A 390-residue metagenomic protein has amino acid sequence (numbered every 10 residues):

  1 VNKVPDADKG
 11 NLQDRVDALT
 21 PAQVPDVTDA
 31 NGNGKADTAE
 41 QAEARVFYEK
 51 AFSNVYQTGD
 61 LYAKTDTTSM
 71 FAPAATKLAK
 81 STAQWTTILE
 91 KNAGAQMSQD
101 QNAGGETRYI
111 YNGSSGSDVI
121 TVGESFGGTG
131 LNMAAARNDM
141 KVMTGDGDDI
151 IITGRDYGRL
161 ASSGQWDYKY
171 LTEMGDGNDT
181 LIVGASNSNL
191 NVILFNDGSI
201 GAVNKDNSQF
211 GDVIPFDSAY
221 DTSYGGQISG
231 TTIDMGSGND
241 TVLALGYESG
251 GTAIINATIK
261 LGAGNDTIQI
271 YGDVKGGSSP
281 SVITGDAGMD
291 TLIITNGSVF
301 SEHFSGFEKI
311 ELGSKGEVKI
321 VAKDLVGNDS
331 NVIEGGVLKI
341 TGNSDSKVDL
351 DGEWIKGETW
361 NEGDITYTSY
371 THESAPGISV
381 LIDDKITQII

Functional and structural regions predicted by a protein language model:
V1-G59, A72-A74: Beta-rich interaction/scaffold domains
T28, A36-T38, Q99, Y109 (+2 more regions): Short linear proline/tyrosine/threonine-rich motifs used for host-factor recruitment and membrane trafficking/assembly
V46, Q57, T65, S69 (+10 more regions): Extracellular beta-strand repeat scaffolds in secreted/surface proteins
Q57-K64, S69-P73, K77-I151, K205-Y224 (+1 more regions): N-terminal segments that cap or nucleate solenoid repeat domains
T86-T87, R108-Y109, D118-I120, M140 (+19 more regions): Solenoid scaffold repeats with emphasis on beta-solenoid/beta-helix
G104, G116, S125, A136-N138 (+18 more regions): Conserved consensus positions within extracellular tandem repeat modules
N112-G113, V122, T144, T153 (+14 more regions): Glycine-centered beta-turn/loop sites at beta-strand termini
S346-I390: Low-complexity acidic/polar repeat-biased segments
